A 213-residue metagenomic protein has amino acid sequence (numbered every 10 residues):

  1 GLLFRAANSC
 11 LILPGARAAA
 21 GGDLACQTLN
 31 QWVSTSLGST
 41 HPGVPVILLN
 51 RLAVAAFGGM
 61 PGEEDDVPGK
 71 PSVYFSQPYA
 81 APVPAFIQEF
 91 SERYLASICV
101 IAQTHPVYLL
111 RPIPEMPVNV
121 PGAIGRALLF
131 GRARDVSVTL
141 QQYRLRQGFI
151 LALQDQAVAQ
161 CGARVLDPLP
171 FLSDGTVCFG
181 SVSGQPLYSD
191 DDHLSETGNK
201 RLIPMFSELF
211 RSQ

Functional and structural regions predicted by a protein language model:
G1-Q213: Extracellular glycan-modifying ectodomains
